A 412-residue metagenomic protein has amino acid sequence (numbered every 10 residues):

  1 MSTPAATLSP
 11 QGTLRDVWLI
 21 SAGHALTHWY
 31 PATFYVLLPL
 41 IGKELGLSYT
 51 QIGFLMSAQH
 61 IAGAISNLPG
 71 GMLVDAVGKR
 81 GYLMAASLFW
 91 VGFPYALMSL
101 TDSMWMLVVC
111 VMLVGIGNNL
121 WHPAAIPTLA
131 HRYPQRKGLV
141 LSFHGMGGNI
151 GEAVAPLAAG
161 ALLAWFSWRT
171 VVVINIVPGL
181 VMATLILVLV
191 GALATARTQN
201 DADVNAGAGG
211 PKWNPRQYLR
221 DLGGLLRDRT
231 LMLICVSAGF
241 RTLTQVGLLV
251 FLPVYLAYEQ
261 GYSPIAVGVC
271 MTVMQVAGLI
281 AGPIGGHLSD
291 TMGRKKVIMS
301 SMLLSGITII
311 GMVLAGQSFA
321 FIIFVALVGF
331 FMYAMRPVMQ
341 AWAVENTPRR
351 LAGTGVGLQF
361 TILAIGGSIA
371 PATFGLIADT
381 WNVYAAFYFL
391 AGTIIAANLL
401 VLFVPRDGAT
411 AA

Functional and structural regions predicted by a protein language model:
S2-G12, R197-I234: Juxtamembrane intracellular "pre-TM" segments in multi-pass secondary transporters
A32, H60-L68, E152-A153, Q275-P283 (+1 more regions): Residue-level signature of mid-helix packing/kink "hotspots" within the transmembrane helices of 12-pass Major
F34-Y35, R229-L279: Extracytoplasmic gate region of multi-pass secondary transporters
I41-G42, L73-V74, A158-F166, L256-A257 (+2 more regions): Interfacial helix-cap and linker-helix signal at transmembrane-aqueous boundaries of multi-pass secondary transporters
I65-D102, S289-K295: Conserved MFS/SLC helix-loop-helix module at the cytosolic interface between two early adjacent transmembrane helices
C110-G148: Cytoplasmic helix-loop-helix junction between adjacent transmembrane helices in 12-TM secondary transporters
G147-T195: Helix-loop-helix hairpin linking two adjacent transmembrane segments in secondary transporters
M292-W342: C-terminal transmembrane helical hairpin of 12-TM major facilitator-type secondary transporters
